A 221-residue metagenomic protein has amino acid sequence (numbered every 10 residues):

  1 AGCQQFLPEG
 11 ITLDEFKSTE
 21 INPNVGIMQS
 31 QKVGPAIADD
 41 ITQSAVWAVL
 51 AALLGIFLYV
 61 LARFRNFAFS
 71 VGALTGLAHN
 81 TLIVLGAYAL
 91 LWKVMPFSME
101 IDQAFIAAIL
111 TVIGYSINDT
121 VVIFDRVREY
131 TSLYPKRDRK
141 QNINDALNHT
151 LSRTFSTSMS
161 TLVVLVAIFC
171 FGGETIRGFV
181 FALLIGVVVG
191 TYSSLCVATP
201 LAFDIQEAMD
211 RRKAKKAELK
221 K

Functional and structural regions predicted by a protein language model:
A1-K221: A structural signal for conserved, well-ordered secondary-structure elements that form binding/interaction cores
